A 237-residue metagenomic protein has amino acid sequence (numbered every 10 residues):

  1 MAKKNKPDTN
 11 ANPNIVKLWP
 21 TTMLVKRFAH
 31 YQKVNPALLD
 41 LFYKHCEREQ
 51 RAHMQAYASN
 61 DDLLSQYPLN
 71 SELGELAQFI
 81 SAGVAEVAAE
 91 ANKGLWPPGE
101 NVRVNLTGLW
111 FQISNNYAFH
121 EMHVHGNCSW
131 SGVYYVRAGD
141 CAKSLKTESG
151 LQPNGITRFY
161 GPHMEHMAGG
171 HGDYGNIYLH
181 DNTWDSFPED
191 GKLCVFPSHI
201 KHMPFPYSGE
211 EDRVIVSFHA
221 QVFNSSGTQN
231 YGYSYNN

Functional and structural regions predicted by a protein language model:
K3-N101, F119, G232-N237: Non-heme Fe(II)/2-oxoglutarate
L18, N101-R103, V124-C128, S149-L151 (+1 more regions): A generic structural micro-feature
P20-T22, N105-T107, C128-W130, C194 (+1 more regions): Residues at beta-strand starts and edge strands
E90-N105, V124, S144-S149: Short acidic alpha-helical/loop segments enriched in Asp/Glu that coordinate divalent cations
G108-L193, S226-S234: Catalytic core of non-heme Fe(II) oxygenases with the double-stranded beta-helix
H120-H123, H202-G209: Short beta-strand His + acidic residue motifs that chelate non-heme Fe in jelly-roll/DSBH and cupin folds
S131-Y134, E210-S226: A short hydrophobic beta-strand segment most commonly corresponding to one strand of the jelly-roll/cupin
